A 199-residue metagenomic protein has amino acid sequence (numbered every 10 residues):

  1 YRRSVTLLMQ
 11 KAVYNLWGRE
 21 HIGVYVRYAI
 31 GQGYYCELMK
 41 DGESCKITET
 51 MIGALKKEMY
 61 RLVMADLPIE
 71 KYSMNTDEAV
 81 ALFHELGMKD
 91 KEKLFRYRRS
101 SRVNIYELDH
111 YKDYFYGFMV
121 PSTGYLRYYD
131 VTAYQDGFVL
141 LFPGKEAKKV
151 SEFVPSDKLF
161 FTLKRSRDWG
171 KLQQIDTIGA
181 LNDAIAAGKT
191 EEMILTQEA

Functional and structural regions predicted by a protein language model:
Y1-R19: N-terminal catalytic cores of NTP/NDP-binding nucleotidyl/phosphoryl-transfer enzymes
A12, E20-G31, Y35-A199: Auxiliary tRNA-acceptor-end handling modules of aminoacyl-tRNA synthetases
